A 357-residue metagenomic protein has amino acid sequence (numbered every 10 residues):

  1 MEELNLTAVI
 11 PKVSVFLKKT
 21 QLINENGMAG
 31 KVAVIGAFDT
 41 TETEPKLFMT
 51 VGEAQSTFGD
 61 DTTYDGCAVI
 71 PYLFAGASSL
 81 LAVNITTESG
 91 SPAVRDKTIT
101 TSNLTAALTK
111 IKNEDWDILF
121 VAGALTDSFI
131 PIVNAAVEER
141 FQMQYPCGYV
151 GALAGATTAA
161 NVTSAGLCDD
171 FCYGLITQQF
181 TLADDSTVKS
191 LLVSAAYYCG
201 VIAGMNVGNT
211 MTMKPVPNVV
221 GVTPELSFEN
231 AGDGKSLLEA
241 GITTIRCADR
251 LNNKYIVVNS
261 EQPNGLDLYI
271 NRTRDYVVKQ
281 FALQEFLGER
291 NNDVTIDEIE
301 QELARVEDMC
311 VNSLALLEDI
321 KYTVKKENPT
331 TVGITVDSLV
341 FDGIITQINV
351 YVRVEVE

Functional and structural regions predicted by a protein language model:
M1-G27, Y351-E357: Short, intrinsically disordered N-terminal pre-domain segments
E2-A8, N26-E42, K46-M49, T98-E300 (+1 more regions): A glycine- and small-residue-enriched flexible loop/hinge signal that marks low-structured segments
Q21, D319-E327: Short amphipathic beta-strand and strand-loop transition segments with alternating hydrophobic
D39-G90, E302: N-terminal assembly/attachment segments of tailed bacteriophage virion structural proteins
A54-Q55, T87-V94, A156-T157, K254: A short acidic, often aromatic-flanked loop/helix-cap motif at beta-alpha or helix-coil junctions that lines enzyme
Q301, L316, E327-T331: A structural signal for short secondary-structure junctions
K325-E357: C-terminal edge-of-domain segments
